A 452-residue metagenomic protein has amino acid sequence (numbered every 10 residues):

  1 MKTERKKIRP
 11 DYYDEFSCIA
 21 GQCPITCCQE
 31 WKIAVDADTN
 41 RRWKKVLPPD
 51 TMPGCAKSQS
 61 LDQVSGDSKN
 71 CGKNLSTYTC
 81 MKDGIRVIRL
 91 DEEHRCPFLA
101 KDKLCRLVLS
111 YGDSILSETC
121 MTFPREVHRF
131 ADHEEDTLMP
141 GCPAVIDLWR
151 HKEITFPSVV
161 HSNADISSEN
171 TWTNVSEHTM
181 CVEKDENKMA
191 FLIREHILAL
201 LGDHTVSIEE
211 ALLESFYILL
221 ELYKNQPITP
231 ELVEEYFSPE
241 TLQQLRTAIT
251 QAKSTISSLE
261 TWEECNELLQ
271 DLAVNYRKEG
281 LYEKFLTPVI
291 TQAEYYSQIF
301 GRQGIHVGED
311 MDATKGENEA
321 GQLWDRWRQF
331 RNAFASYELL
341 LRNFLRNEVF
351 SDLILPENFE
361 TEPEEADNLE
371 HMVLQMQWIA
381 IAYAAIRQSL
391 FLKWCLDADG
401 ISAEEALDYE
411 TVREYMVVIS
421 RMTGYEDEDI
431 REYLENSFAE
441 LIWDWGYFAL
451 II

Functional and structural regions predicted by a protein language model:
M1-S117, M121-I166: N-terminal cysteine/histidine-rich coordination modules
A20, P24, A190, R194 (+1 more regions): Short runs of predominantly hydrophobic/aromatic residues within well-ordered alpha helices that form helix-helix
W31, V108-G112, F130, C181-D185 (+3 more regions): Conserved aromatic-histidine-acidic binding/catalytic patches
V35-T39, L138, M189, I193 (+3 more regions): Alpha-helical structural motif
L47, L200-L201, L390: Hydrophobic, Leu/Ile/Phe/Ala-enriched alpha-helical segments that form helix-helix packing faces
C55-L75, S176-C181, I305-N318: Intrinsically disordered, low-complexity terminal tails and inter-domain linkers enriched for S/T/G/P/D/E
A144-A248: Charged, amphipathic alpha-helical linkers/stalks
T205-I452: Hydrophobic, aromatic-lined core segments that form the binding pocket/scaffold for planar heteroaromatic ligands
